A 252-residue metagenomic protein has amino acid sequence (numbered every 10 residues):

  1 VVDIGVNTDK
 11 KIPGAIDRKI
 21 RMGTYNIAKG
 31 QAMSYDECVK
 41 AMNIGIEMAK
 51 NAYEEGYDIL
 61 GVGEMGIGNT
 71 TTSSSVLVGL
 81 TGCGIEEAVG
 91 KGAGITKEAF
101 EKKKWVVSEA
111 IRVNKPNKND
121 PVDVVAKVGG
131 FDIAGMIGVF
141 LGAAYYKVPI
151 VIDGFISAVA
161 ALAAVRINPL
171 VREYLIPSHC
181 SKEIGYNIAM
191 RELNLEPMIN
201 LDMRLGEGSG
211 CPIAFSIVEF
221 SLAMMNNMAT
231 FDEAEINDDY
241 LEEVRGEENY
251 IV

Functional and structural regions predicted by a protein language model:
V1-V252: N-terminal loops that bind phosphate or other acidic moieties and the adjacent beta-alpha structural core
